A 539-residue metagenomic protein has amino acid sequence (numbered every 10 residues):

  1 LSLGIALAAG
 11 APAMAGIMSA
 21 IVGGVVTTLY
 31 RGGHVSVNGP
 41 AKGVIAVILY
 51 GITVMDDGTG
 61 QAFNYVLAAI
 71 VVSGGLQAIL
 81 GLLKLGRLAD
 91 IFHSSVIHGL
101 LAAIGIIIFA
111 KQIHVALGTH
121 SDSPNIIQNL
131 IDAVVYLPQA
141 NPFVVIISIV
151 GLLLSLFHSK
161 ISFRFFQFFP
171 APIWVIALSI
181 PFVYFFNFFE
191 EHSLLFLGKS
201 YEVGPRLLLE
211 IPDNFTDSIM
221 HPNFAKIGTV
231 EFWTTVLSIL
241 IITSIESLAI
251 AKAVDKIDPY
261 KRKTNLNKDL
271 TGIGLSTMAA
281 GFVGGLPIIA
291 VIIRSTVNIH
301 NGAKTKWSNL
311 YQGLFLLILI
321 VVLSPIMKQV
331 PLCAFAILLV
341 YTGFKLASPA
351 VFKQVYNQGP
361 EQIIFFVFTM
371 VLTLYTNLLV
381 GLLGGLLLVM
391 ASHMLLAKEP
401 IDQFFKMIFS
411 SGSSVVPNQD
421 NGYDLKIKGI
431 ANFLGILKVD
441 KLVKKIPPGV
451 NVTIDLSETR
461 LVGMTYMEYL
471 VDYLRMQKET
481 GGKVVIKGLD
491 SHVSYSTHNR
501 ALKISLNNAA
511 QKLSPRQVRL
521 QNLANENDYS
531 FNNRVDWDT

Functional and structural regions predicted by a protein language model:
L1-F404: Transmembrane helical cores of multi-pass ion-transport proteins
I401-T539: Cytosolic C-terminal regulatory domains/tails of membrane transporters and channels
